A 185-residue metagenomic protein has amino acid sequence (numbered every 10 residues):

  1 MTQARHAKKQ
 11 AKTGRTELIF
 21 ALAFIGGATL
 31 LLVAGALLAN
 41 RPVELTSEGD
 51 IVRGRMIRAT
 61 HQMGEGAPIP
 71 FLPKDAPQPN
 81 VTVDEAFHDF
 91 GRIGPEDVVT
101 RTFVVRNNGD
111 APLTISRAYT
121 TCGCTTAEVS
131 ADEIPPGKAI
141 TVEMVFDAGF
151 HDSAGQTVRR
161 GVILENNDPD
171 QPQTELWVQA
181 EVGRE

Functional and structural regions predicted by a protein language model:
T2-T121, T125-E185: Feature for long, exposed domains in two main contexts
